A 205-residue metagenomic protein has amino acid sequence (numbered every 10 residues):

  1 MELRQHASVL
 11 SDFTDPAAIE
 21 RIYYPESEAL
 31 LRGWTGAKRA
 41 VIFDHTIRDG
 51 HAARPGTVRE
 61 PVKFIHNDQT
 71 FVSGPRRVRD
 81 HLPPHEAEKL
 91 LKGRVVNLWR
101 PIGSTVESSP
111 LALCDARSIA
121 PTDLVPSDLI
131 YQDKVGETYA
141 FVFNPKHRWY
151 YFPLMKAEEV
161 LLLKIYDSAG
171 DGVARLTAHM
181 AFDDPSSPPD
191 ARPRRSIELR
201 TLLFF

Functional and structural regions predicted by a protein language model:
M1-P153, D190: Non-heme Fe(II) oxygenase catalytic core, chiefly the N-lobe of the double-stranded beta-helix
Y139-F205: Catalytic core of Fe(II)/2-oxoglutarate
